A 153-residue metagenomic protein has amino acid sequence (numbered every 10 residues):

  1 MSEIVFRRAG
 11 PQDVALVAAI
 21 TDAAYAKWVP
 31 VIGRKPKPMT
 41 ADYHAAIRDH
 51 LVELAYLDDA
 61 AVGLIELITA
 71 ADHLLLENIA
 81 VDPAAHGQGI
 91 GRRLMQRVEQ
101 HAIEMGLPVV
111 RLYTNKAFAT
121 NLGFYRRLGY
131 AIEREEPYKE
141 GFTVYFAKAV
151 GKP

Functional and structural regions predicted by a protein language model:
I4-A19: A short beta-loop-alpha structural element at the N-terminal edge of CoA-dependent acyl/N-acetyltransferase catalytic
A9, I79-V81, T114: Hydrophobic adenine-recognition pocket in adenosine-nucleotide-binding enzymes
L16-I20, D42, R93, R97 (+1 more regions): Alpha-helical elements of Rossmann-like donor-binding domains used by nucleotide-donor carbohydrate transfer enzymes
A18-D49: Conserved GNAT-fold acetyl-CoA-binding loop/helix
H44, V52-E53, P108-A131, E135-P153: C-terminal "cap" of GNAT-fold acetyltransferases
L54, A60-I68, L75-A80: Conserved beta-strand in the GNAT
L64, I68-H73, G87, N115 (+2 more regions): A short, glycine- and basic residue-enriched loop/turn that sits immediately adjacent to a domain's principal
V81, G87-Q100, R126-R127: Conserved acetyl-CoA-binding loop-helix of GNAT-fold acetyltransferases
